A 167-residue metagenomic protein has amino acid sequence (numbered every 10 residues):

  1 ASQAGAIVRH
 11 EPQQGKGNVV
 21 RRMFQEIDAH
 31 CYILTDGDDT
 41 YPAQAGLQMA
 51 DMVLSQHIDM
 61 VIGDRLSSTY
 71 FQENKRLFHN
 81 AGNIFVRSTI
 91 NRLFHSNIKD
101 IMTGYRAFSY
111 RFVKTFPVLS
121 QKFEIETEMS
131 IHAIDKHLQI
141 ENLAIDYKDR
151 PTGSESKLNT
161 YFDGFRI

Functional and structural regions predicted by a protein language model:
A1, M49, M129: Aromatic/hydrophobic pocket-lining residues that form π-stacking "cages" and hydrophobic walls in ligand
A1-R9: Acidic donor-binding segment of Leloir-type glycosyltransferases
S2, L54, I134: Anion (oxyanion) recognition and catalysis
G5, Q56-H57, H137: Glycine-centered short loops/turns at secondary-structure junctions
E11-E26, C31, A43-F123, D149-R166: Acceptor/aglycone-binding surface of glycosyltransferases and processive sugar-polymer synthases
D39-Y41: Acidic metal-phosphate-binding loop of nucleotide-sugar-dependent transferases
S96-N97, V118-Q121, S130-K148: Catalytic donor-sugar/metal-binding loop of nucleotide-sugar-dependent glycosyltransferases
